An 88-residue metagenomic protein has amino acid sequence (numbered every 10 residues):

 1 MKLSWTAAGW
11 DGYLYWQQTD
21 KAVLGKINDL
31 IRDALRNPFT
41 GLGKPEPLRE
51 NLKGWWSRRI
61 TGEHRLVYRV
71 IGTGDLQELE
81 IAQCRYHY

Functional and structural regions predicted by a protein language model:
K2, D11, Y15-L24, R58-Y88: Enriched for short, Lys/Arg-rich terminal
K2-L3, G41: Residues that recognize and position ribonucleotide moieties
S4, K26, P47: Amphipathic alpha-helical recognition patches that constitute DNA-binding helices
A7: Aromatic/basic micro-patches that form nucleic-acid/chromatin recognition or nuclease catalytic surfaces
L24-R32: PIN-domain endoribonuclease scaffold, especially VapC-family toxins
R32-S57: A short, surface-exposed loop/turn module that caps and links secondary-structure elements
